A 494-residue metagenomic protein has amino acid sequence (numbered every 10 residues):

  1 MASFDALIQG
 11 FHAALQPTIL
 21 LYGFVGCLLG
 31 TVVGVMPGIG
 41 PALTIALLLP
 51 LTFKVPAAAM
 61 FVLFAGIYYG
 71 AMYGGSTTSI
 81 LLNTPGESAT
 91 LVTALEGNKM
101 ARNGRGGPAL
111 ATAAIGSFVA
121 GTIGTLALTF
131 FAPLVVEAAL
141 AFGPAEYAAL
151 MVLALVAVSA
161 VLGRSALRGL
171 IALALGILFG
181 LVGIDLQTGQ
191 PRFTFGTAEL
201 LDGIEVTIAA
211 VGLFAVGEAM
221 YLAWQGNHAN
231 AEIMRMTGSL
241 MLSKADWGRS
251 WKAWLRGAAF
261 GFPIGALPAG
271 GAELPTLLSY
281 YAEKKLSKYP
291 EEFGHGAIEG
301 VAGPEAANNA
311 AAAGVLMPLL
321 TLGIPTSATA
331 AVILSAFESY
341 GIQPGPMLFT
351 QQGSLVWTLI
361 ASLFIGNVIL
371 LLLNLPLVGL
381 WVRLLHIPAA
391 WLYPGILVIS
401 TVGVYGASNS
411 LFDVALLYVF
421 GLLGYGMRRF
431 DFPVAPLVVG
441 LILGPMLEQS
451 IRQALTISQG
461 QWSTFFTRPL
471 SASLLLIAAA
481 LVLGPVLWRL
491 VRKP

Functional and structural regions predicted by a protein language model:
M1-M60, P133, L140, P191-A297 (+5 more regions): Helix-loop-helix hairpins and the membrane-proximal interhelical loops of multi-pass alpha-helical transport proteins
C27-P41, G70-N83, V158-G163, A259-P268 (+3 more regions): Transmembrane alpha-helix interface/packing and boundary motifs in multi-pass membrane proteins, characterized by
V33-A42, I80-L91, G124-A127, I264-L274 (+4 more regions): Short helix-coil transition sites and intra-membrane helix breaks within transmembrane domains of multi-pass
P41-P50, F64, S79-K99, F130 (+7 more regions): Re-entrant/interfacial helical elements at transmembrane boundaries that shape and gate the permeation pathway
L47, L81-P108, L134, G143 (+4 more regions): Flexible loop linkers connecting adjacent transmembrane helices in multi-pass alpha-helical membrane transporters
A58-V62, K99-G116, K288-V301, A328-A331 (+1 more regions): Membrane-interface alpha-helices at helix entry/exit sites of multi-pass transporters
Y68-S79, G86, A297-L322, T326 (+1 more regions): A structural-propensity feature for long, helix-poor, extended segments
A111-N227, S339-R492: Membrane-embedded alpha-helical modules
